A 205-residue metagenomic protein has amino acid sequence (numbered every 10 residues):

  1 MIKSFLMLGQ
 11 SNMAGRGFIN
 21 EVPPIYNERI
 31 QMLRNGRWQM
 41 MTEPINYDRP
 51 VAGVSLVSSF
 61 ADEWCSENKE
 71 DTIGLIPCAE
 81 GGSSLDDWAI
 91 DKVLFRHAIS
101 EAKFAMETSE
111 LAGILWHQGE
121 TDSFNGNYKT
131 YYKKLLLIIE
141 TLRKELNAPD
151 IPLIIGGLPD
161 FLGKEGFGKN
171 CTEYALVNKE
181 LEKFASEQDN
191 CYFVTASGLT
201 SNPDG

Functional and structural regions predicted by a protein language model:
M1-G205: Cell-envelope and extracellular/periplasmic
